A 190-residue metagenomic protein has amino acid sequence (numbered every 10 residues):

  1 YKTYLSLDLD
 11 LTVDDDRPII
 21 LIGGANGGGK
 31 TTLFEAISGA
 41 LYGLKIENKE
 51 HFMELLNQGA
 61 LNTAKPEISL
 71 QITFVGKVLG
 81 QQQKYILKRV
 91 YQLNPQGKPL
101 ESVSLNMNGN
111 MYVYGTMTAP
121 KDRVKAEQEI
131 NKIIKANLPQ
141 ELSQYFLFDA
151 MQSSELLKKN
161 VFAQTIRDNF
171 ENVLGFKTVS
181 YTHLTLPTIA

Functional and structural regions predicted by a protein language model:
Y1-D8: N-terminal pre-Walker A segment at the start of P-loop NTPase domains
L9, D16-A25, F34-P99: Conserved P-loop NTP-binding catalytic core
D15-R17, Q140-E141: Short loop/turn elements that form and flank the Walker-type P-loop nucleotide-binding site in RecA-like NTPase cores
G24, F148-A150, F176: Residues immediately flanking
G29: Conserved glycine(s) of the Walker
N48-M53, Q82-Y145, L157-N169: Glycine-rich phosphate-binding loops of NTPases
A150-L157: Short hinge/gating elements
T182-T188: Conserved small/polar residues in nucleotide/adenosyl-binding loops
